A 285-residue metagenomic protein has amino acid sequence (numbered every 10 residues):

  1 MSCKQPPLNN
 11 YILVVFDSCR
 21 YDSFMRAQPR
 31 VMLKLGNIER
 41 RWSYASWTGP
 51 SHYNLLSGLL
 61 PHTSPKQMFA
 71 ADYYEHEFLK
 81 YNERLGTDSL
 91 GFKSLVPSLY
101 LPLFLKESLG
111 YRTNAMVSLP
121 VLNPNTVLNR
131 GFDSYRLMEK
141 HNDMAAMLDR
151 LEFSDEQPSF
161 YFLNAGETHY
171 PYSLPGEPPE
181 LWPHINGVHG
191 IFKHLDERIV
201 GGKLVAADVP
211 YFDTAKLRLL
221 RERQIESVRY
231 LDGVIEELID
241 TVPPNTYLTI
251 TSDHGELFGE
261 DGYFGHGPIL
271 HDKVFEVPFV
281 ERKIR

Functional and structural regions predicted by a protein language model:
M1-R285: Catalytic domains that recognize anionic headgroups
